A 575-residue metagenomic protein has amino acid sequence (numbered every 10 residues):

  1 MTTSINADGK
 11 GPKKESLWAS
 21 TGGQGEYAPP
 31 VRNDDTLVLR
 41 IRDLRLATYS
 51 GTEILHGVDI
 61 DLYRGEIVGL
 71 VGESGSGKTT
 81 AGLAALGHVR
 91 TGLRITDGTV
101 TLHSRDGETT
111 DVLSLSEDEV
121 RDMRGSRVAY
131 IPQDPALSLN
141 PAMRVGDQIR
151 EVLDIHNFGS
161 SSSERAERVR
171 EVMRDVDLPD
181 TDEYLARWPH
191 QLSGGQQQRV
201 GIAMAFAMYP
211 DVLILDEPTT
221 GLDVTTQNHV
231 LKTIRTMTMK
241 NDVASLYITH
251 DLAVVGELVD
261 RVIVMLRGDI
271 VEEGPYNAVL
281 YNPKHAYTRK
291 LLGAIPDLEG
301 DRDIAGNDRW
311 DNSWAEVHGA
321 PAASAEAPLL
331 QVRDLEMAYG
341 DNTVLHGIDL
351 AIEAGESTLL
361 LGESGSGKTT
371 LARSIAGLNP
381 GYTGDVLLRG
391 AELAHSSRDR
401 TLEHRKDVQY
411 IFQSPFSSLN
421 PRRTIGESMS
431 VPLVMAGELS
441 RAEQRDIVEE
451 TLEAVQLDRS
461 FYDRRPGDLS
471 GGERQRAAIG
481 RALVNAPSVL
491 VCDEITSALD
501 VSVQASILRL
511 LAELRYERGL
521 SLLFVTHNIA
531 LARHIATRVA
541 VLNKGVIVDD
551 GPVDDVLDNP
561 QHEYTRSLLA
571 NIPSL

Functional and structural regions predicted by a protein language model:
L86, R90, A376: Helix-to-loop junction immediately C-terminal to a conserved catalytic motif
R94-T110, G384-E392: Conserved ABC transporter NBD signature motif
G107-A129, I155, A278-P283, L393-Q409 (+2 more regions): ABC ATPase NBD coupling module
E164-E183, E443-S460: Conserved ABC ATPase "signature" region
W188-L192, Q196, R465-L469, E473: Conserved ABC ATPase signature
E273-G274, D550-G551: ABC ATPase "signature
